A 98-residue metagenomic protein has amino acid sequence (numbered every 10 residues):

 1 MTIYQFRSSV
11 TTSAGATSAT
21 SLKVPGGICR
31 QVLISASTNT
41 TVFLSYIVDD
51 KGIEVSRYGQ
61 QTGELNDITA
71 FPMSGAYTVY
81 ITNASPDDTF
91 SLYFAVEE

Functional and structural regions predicted by a protein language model:
M1-P25, T82-E98: C-terminal interaction-tip segments
T2-S8, K51-Y58: Surface-exposed loop/edge segments in extracytoplasmic proteins
S13-T17, Y58-I68: Solvent-exposed, conformationally flexible loop/turn segments
A19-I47: Beta-rich globular "head" domains
G26-I34, F71-F90: Noncatalytic modules at the cell exterior or secretory-pathway interfaces, chiefly beta-strand-rich lectin/adhesion
G26-R30, G52-I53, E97-E98: Short, low-complexity, polar/charged sequence segments that are solvent-exposed and flexible
T38-V55, L92-F94: Short, surface-exposed beta-strand/strand-loop-strand elements in extracellular ectodomains
G59, G75-Y77, A95: Small side chains
